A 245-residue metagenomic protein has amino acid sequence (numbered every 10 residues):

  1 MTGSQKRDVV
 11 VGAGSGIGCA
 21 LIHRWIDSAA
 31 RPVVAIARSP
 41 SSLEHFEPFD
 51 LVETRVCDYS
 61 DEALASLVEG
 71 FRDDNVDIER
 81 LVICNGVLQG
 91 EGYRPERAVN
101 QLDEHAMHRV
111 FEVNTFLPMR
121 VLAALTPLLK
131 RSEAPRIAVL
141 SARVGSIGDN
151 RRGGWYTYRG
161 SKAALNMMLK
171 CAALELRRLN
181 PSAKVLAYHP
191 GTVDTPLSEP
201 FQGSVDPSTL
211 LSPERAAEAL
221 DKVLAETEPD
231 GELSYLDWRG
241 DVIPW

Functional and structural regions predicted by a protein language model:
A13-R24: N-terminal Rossmann NAD(P)H-binding glycine-rich loop of SDR-like oxidoreductase domains
I26-H45: Conserved glycine-rich Rossmann-like NAD(P)H-binding loop of the short-chain dehydrogenase/reductase
S28, N75, A124-E133, L179: A short helix-coil junction within the Rossmann-fold of NAD(P)-dependent oxidoreductases
E47-A63: Rossmann-fold cofactor-recognition segment
G70-N85, D103: A glycine-rich helix->loop->beta "capping" turn within Rossmann-like NAD(P)(H)-dependent oxidoreductase domains
V82, A138, V185-Y188, S198: Hydrophobic structural elements of the Rossmann-like NAD(P)H-binding subdomain that define the short-chain
V87-E91, P95-F111, F116-M119, K130-L179: Catalytic loop of short-chain dehydrogenase/reductase
A187, T195, E199-W245: C-terminal helical subdomain
